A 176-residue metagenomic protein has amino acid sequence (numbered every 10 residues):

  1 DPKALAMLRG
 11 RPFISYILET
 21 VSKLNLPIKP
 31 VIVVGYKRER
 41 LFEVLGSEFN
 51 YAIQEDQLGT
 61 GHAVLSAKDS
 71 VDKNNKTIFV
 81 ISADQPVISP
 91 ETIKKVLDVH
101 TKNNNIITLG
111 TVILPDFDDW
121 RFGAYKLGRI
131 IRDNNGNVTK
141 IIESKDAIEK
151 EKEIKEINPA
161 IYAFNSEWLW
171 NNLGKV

Functional and structural regions predicted by a protein language model:
D1-L5, G10: Short alpha-helical oligomerization interface
L5, Y51-A52, I141: Generic preference for hydrophobic
L8, K73, V80, F122-Y125 (+1 more regions): A generic fold-level signal
R11-D98, K102: Conserved N-terminal catalytic core of the sugar/cofactor nucleotidyltransferase
L26, I88-K175: Conserved core of the sugar-phosphate nucleotidyltransferase
